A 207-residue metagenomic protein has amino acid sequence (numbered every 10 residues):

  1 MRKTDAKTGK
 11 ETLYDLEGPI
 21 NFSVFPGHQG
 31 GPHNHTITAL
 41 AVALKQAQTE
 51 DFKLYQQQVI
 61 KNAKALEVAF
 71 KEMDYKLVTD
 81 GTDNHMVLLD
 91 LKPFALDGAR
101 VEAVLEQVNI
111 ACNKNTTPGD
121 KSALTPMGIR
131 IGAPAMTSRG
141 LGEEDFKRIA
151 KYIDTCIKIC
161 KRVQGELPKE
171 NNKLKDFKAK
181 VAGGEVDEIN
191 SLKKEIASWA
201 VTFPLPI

Functional and structural regions predicted by a protein language model:
M1-D97, G184: Active-site C-terminal subdomain of aminotransferase-like
Q29, H33, K53, E72 (+5 more regions): Intrinsically disordered or highly flexible coil/loop and linker segments, enriched in small and charged/polar residues
L54, R100, D145-R148: An acidic, carboxylate-rich microenvironment
A65, A69-M73, R100-V108, Y152-I159: Generic non-transmembrane alpha-helical segments
K76-E143: Conserved PLP-binding catalytic core of the aspartate aminotransferase-like
A123-I207: PLP-dependent enzyme catalytic core of the Aspartate aminotransferase-like
